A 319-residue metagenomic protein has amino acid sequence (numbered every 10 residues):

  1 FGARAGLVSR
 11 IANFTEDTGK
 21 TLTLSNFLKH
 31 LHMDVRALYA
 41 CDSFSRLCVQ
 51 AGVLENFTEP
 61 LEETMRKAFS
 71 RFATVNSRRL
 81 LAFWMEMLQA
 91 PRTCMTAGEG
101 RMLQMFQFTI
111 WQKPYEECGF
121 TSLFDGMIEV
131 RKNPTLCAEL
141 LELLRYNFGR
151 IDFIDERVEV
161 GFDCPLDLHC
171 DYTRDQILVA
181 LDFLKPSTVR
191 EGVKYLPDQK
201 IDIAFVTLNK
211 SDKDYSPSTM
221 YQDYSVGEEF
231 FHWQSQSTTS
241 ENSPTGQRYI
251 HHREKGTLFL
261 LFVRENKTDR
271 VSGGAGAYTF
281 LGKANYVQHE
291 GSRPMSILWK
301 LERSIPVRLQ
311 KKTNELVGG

Functional and structural regions predicted by a protein language model:
F1-F83: Long, largely alpha-helical accessory region at the distal end of helicase-like NTP-driven motors
N13-E16, E129, G273: Generic alpha-helical structural element
L24, L31-H32, L38-A40, L47-Q50 (+2 more regions): Acidic, glycine-rich low-complexity segments with interspersed aromatic residues
C41, S77, G126-P134, S243: Polar helix-capping/helix-linker motif
V49-V53, K67, R71, R79-A90 (+3 more regions): Short, hydrophobic/amphipathic alpha-helical patches that form generic packing surfaces within helical domains
M87, C94-S211: Charge-dense, extended regions
R270-G319: Compact mixed alphabeta submodule
